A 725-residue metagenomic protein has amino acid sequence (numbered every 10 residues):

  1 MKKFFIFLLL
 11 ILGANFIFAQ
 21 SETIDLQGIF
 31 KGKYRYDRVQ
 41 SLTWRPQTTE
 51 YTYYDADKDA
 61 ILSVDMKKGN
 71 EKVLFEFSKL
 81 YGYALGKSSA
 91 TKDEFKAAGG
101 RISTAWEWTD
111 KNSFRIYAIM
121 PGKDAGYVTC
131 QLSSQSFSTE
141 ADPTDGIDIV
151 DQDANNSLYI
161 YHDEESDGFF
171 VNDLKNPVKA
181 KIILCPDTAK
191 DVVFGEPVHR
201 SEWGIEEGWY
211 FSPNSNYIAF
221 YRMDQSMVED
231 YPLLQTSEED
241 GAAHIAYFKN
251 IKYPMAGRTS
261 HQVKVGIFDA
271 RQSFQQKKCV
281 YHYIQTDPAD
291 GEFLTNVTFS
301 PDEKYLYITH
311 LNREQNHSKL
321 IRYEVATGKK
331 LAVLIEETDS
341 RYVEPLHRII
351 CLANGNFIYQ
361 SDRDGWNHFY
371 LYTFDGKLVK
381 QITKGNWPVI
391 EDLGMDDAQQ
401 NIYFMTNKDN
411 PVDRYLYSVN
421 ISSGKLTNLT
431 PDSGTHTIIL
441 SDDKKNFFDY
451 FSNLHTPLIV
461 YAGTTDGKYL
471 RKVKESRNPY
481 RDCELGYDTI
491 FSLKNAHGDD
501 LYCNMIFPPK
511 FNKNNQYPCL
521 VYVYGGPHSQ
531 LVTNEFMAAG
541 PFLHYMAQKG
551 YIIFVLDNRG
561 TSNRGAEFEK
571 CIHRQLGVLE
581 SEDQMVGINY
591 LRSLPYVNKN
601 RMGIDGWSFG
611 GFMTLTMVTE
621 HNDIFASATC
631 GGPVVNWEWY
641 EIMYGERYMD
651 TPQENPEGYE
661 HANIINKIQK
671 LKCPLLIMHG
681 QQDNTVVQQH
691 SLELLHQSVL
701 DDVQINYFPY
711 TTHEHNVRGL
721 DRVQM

Functional and structural regions predicted by a protein language model:
F4-G13: Sec-dependent N-terminal signal peptides
I6, K31-R35, I664: Generic surface-pattern signal
A19-L440, K445-N446, L454-T456, G463: Beta-propeller folds
D230, E303, T435-M725: Serine-hydrolase catalytic core recognition
